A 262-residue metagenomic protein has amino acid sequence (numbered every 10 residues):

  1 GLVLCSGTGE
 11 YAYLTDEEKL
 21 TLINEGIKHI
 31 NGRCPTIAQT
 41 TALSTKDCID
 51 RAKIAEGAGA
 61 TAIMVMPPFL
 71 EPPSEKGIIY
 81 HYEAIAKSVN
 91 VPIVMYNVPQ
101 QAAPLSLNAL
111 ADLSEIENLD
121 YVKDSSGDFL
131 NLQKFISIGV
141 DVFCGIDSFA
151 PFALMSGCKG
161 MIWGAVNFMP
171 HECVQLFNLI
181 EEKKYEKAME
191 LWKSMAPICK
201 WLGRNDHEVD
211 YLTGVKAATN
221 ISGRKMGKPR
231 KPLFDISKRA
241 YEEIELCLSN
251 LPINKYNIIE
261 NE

Functional and structural regions predicted by a protein language model:
G1-A102, F234: Active-site beta->alpha loop and helix N-cap motifs at the rims of alpha/beta catalytic domains
K19-L20, L110, Y185, Y241: Short functional linear motifs
R33, I116-E117, L251: Acidic-histidine catalytic/liganding microenvironments
A84-K87, P99-C199, G203: Catalytic alpha/beta core domains of metabolic enzymes, predominantly
M95-N97, N118, R230: Glycine-rich phosphate-binding "P-loop"
M155-C158, I162-A165, M169-E262: C-terminal alpha-helical cap/extension of soluble enzyme domains
